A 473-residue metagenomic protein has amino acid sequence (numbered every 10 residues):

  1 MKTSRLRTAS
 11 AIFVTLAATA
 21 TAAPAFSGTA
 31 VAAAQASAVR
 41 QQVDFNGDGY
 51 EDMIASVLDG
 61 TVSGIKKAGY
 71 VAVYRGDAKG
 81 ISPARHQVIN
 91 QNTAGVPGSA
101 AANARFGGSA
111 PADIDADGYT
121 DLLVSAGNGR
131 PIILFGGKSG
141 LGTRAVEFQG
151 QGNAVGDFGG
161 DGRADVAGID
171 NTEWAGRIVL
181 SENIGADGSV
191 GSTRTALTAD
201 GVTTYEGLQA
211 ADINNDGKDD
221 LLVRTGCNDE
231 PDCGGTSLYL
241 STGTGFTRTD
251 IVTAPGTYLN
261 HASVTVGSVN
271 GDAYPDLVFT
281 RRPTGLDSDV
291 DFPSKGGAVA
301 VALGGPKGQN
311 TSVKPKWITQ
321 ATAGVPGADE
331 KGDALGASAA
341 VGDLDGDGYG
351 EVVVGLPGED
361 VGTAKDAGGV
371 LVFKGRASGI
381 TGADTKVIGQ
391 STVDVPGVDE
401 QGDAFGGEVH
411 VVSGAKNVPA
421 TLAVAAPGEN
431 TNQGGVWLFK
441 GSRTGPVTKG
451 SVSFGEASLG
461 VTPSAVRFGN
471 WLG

Functional and structural regions predicted by a protein language model:
K2-A38, R75-R105, I133-A154, L180-T203 (+5 more regions): Blade-edge motifs of beta-propeller repeat domains
Q35-Y74, R105-G108: Beta-strand-rich domains and repeat architectures in extracellular enzymes and scaffolds, especially beta-propellers
A36-Y50, G107-A116, G150-G160, Y205-I213 (+6 more regions): Beta-propeller blade termini
G47-V57, A116-S125, G160-I169, N215-R224 (+3 more regions): Acidic/hydrophobic-patterned starts of short beta strands in beta-sheet-rich repeat architectures
M53-A55, V71-Y74, I89, F106 (+15 more regions): Hydrophobic strand positions within the blades of repeat-based beta-sheet folds
L58-G64, N128-R130, N171-A175, G226-P231 (+3 more regions): Short glycine/acidic-enriched loop and turn motifs that connect beta-strands
K66-Y70, P83, D121, N128-R130 (+8 more regions): A detector of repeated loop/turn-to-beta-strand junctions in beta-rich toroidal repeat architectures
D200-A210, N214-D366, F373: Beta-propeller domains
